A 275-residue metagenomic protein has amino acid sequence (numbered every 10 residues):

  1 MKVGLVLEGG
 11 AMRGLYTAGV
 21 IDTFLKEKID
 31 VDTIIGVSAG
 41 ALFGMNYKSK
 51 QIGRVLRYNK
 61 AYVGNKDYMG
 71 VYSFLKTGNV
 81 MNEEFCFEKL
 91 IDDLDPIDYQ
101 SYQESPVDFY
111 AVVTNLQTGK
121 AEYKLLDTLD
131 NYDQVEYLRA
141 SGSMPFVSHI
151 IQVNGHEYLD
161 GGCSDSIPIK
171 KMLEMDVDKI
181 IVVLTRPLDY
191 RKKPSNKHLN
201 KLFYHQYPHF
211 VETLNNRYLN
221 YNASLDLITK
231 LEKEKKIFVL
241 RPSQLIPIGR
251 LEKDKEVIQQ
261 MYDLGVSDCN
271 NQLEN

Functional and structural regions predicted by a protein language model:
M1-V37, M45-N275: Patatin-like phospholipase
